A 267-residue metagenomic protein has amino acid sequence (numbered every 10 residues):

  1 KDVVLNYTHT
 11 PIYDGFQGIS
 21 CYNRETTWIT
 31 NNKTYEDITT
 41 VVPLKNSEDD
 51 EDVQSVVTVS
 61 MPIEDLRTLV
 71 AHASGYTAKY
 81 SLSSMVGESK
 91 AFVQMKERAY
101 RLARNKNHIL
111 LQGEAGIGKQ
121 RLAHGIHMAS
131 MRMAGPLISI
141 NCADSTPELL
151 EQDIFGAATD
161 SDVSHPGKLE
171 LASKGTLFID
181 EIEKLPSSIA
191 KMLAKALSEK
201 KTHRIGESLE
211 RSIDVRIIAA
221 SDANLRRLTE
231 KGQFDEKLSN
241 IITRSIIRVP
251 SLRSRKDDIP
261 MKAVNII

Functional and structural regions predicted by a protein language model:
K1-Y80: N-terminal accessory segments that target, anchor, or regulate ATP-driven/P-loop NTPase machines and associated
T8, S81, E88-F92, P186-A190 (+3 more regions): The cytosolic transmitter module of two-component sensor histidine kinases
F16, A103, L197, K201: Conserved ATPase "switch" residues in P-loop NTPase domains
A71-K96, E148: Dynamic helix-loop-helix/coil hinge segments at AAA+ ATPase domain boundaries and subdomain interfaces
S84, R98-D162, E170-P186, S251-K256: Conserved post-Walker A coupling segment in P-loop NTPases
I109, S145-Q152, L169-E199, V215-A219 (+2 more regions): Conserved AAA+/SF3 P-loop NTPase catalytic/coupling segment centered on the Walker-B
S130-G135, G206-R216, A223-I267: Nucleotide-binding/hydrolysis machinery
S161-S164, A190-R211, A220: Substrate-gripping "pore-loop 1 plus following alpha2 helix"
